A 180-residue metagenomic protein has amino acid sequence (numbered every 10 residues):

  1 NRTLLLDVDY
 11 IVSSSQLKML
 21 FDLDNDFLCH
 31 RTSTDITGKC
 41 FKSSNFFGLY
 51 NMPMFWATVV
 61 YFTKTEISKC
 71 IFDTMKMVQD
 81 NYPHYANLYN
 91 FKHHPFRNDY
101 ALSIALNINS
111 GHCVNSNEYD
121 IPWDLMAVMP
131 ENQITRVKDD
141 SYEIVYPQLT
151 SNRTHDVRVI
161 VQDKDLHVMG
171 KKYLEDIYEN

Functional and structural regions predicted by a protein language model:
N1-T37: GT-A fold catalytic core of metal-dependent nucleotide-sugar glycosyltransferases, centered on the diacidic
L6, S44-N45, V114-S116: Short, charged, low-hydrophobicity "junction" segments
V12-K18, F46-L49, S103: Intrinsically disordered, low-complexity boundary segments flanking structured domains
S14-K18, K39-S43, C70-M75: A short secondary-structure junction signal
D26, A57-V59: Small-molecule pocket liners
C29-K42, F46, P53-M54: Class I SAM-dependent methyltransferase SAM-binding "motif I" and its flanking Rossmann-like core
Y50-W56, E66-N180: A glycosyltransferase accessory/donor-loop signature
Y61-T63: Short, well-ordered beta-strand micro-motif
